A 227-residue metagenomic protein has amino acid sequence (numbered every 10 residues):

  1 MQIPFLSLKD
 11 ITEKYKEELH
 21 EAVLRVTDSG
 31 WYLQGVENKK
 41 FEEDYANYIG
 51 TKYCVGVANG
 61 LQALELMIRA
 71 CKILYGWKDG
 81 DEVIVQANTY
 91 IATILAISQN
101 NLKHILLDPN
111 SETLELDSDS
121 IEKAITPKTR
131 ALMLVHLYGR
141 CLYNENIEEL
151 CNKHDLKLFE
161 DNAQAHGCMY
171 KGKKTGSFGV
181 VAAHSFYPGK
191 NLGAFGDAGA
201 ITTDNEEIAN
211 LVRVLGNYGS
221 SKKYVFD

Functional and structural regions predicted by a protein language model:
M1-W31: N-terminal "arm"/small-domain region of PLP-dependent enzymes with the aminotransferase-like
Q2, E17, W77, K223-Y224: Pyridoxal 5′-phosphate
S7, S98, L107, A131 (+5 more regions): Structured catalytic cores of enzymes that bind and process phosphorylated ligands/cofactors
W31, G35-E82, A96-N100, L106 (+1 more regions): Phosphate-binding glycine-rich loop
E43, E145-E148, D197: Active-site phosphate/pyrophosphate- and oxyanion-stabilizing loops and adjacent acidic/basic residues in soluble
K72-L137, C141-N162, M169: PLP-dependent aminotransferase-like
A165-K171, F178-D227: Active-site region of PLP-dependent enzymes
